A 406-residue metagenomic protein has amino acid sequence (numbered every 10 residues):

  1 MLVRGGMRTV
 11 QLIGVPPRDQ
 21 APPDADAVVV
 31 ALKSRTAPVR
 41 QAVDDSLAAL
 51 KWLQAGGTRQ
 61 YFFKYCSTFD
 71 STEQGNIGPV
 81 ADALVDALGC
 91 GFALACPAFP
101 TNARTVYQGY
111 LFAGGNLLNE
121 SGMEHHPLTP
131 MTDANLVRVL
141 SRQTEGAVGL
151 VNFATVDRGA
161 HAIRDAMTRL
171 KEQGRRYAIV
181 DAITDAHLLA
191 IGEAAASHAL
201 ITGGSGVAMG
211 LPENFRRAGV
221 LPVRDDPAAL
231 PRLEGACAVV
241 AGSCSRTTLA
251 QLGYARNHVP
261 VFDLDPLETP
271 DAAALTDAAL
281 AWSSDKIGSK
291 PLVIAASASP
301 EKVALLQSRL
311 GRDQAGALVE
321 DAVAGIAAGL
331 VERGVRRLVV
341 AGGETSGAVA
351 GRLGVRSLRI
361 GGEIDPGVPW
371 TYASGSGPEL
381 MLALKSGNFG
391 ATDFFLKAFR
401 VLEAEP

Functional and structural regions predicted by a protein language model:
M1, E73-I77, R104-F112, A162-I163 (+6 more regions): Short acidic, glycine/serine/threonine-rich loops at helix termini
M1-D24, A42-D45, A98-T101: N-terminal basic/disordered segments at the start of proteins
V10, D26, A42, L50-L188 (+1 more regions): Cap/lid and interdomain-hinge subdomains that line or gate substrate/regulatory clefts in soluble alpha/beta enzymes
A21-S34, I287-S289, Y372-P406: A structural-propensity feature for long, helix-poor, extended segments
V28-T36, R59-D70, D181, A238-V239 (+2 more regions): Short glycine-rich or small-residue beta-strand-to-loop segments that form or flank ligand, phosphate, metal/Fe-S
G114-A279: Conserved, well-structured core segments that form the ligand-binding/active-site neighborhood of functional domains
S283-A341: C-terminal structural cap/anchor segments
V335-R336, E344-F394: Conserved, well-ordered active-site substructure
